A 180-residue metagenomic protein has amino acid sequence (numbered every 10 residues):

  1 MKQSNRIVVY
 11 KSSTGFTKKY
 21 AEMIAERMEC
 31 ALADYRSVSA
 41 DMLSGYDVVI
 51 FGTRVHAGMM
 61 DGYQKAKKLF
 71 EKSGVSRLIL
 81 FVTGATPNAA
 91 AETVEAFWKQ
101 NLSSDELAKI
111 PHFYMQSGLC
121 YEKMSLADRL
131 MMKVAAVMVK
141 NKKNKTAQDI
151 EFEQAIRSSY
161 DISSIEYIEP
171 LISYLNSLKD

Functional and structural regions predicted by a protein language model:
M1-V75, E169-D180: N-terminal beta1-alpha1-beta2 submodule of the flavodoxin-like/Rossmannoid cofactor-binding fold
Q3-S4, G58-D180: FMN-binding flavodoxin-like domain, especially the glycine-rich phosphate-binding loop
